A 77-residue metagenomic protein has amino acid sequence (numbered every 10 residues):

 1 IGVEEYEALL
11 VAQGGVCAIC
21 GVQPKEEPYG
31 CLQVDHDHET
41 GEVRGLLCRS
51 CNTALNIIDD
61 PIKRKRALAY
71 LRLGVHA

Functional and structural regions predicted by a protein language model:
I1-Q33, H38-A77: Contiguous alpha-helical segments
